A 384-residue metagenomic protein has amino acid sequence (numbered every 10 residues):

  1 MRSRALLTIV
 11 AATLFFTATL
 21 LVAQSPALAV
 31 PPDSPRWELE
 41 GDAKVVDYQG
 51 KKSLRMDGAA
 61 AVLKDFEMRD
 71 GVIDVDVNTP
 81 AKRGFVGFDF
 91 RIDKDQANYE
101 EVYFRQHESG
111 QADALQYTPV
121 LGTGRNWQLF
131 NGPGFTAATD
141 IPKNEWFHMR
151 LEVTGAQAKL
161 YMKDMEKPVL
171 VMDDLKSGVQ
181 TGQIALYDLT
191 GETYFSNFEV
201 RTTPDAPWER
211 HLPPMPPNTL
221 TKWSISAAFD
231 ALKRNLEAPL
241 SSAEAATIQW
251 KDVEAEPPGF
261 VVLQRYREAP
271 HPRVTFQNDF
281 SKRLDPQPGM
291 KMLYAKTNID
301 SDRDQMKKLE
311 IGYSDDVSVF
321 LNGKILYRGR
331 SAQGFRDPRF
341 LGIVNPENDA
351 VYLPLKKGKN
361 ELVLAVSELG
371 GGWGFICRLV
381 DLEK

Functional and structural regions predicted by a protein language model:
T8-L20: Bacterial N-terminal signal peptides
L28-K51, E256-F260: Extracellular glycan-recognition surfaces and repeat-rich motifs
K44-A59, G71: Short carbohydrate-recognition loop motifs
V72-V77, A81-H107, S177, Y187-V274 (+1 more regions): Accessory carbohydrate-binding/adhesion or oligomerization-edge regions at the termini of glycan-active proteins
R125-H148: Short, aromatic/His-centered strand-loop micro-motif at the edge of beta-sheets
I141-V171, D316-L326: Carbohydrate-binding surfaces in secreted/extracellular proteins
L170-S196, F335-E347: Flexible glycan-contacting loops in extracellular carbohydrate-active proteins
M306-F320, L362: Aromatic-lined ligand-binding clefts that engage carbohydrates, nucleic acids, or primary amines
